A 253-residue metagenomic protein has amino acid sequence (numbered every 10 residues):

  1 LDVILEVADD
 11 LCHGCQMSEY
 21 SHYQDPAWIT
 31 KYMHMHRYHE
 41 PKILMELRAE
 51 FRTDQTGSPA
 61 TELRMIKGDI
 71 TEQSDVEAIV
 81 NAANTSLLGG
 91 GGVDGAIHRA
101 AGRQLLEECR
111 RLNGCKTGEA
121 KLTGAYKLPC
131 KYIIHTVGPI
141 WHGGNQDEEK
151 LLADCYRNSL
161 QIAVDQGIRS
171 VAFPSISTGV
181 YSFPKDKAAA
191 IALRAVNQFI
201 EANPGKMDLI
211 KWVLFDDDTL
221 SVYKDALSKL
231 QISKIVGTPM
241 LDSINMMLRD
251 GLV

Functional and structural regions predicted by a protein language model:
L1, I140-V253: Phosphate/ribose-phosphate-bearing ligand recognition and processing surfaces, centered on ADP-ribose/NAD(+/P+) systems
D2-D75: Conserved N-terminal structural segment that caps and organizes enzyme catalytic cores in eukaryotes
K42-E46, T53-D54, R64-K67, E107-K131: N-terminal short beta-loop-beta anion/metal-coordinating cradle
G57-T117: Short, conserved "active-site rim" segments that organize catalytic pockets and cofactor/ligand binding
L63, E77-I79, E119, K131-H135 (+1 more regions): Structural motif
V80, I97, I134, F173 (+1 more regions): Conserved, mostly hydrophobic/aromatic
L128-H142: Short, basic/glycine-rich phosphate-binding loops at helix/coil junctions that contact nucleotide phosphates
